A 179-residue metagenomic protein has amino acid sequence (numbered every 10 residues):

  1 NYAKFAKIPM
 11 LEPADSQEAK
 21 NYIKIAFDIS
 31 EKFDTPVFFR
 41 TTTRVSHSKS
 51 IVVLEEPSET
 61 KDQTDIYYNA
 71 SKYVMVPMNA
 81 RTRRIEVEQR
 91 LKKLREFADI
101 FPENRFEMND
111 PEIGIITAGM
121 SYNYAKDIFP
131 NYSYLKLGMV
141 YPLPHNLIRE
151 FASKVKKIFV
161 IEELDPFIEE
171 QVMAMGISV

Functional and structural regions predicted by a protein language model:
N1, M10-L11: Conserved alpha/beta enzyme-core scaffold
N1-F5, A174: Flexible glycine/proline-rich, aromatic-decorated loop/lid segments
A6-I8, D34: Short glycine-/polar-rich loops that comprise or flank the Walker A/P-loop and associated switch/sensor motifs
P13-V179: Flexible, low-complexity linker and terminal segments
